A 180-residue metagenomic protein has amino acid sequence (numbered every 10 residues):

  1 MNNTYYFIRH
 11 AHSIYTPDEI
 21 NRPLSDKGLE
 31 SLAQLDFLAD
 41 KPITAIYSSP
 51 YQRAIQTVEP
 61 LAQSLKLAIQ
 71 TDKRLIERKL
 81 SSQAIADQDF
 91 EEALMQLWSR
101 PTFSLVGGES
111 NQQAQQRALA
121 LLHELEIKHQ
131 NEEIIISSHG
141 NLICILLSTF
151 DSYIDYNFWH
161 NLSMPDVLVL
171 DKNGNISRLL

Functional and structural regions predicted by a protein language model:
N3-Q70, Q112, P165: Active-site-proximal alpha-helix that buttresses catalytic centers in soluble enzyme cores
Y5, Q130-N141: Generic beta-sheet signal
P23, Q63-L119, L179-L180: Phosphate-handling substructures
A39-P42, L125-E133: Glycine-rich phosphate-binding loop signature in dinucleotide/nucleotide-binding domains
S49-Y51, R74, S137-N141: Short, well-ordered beta-to-alpha junction loops that form the rim of enzyme active sites and present histidine/acidic
P60, I145-T149: Active-site signature of alpha/beta-hydrolase-fold catalytic machinery across serine- and Asp/Cys-nucleophile hydrolases
S99, Y153-L180: Domain-level recognition of soluble alpha/beta enzyme cores, biased toward histidine phosphatases/phosphomutases
G140-C144, D166: GST superfamily/GST-like fold recognition
